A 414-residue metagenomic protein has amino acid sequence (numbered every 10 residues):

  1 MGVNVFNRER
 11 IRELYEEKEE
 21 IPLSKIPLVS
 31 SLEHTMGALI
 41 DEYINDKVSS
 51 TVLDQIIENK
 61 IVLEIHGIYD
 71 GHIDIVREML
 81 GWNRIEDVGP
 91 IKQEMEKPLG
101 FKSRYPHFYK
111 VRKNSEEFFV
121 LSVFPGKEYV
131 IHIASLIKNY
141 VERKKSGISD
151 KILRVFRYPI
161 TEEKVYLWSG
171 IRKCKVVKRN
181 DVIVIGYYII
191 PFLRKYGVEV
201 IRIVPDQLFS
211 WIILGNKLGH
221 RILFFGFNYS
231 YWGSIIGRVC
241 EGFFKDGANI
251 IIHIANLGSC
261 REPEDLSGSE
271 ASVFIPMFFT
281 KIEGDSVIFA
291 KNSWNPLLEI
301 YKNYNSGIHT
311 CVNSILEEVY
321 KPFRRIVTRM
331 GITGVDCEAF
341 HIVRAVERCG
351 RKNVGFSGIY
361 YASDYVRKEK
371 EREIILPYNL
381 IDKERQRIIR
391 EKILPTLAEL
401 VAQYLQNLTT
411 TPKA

Functional and structural regions predicted by a protein language model:
G2-L297: Metabolite-binding pocket within alpha/beta catalytic cores that recognizes anionic/polar moieties
L80, G331-K370: A C-terminal functional module that forms or caps the active site or interfaces directly with catalytic machinery
L223-F225, I250-I252, F274, G307 (+2 more regions): Hydrophobic/aromatic beta-strand patches that form the interior of the parallel beta-sheet core in alpha/beta enzyme
Y231-R238, D246, C337-H341, E384 (+2 more regions): Conserved active-site and cofactor/substrate-binding residues in soluble primary-metabolism enzymes
R238-G242, A345-C349, Q403: A generic secondary-structure signal
C260-P263, I282-D285, I315-K321, V343-A345 (+1 more regions): Short acidic/glycine-rich loop or secondary-structure boundary segments that cap or lie
A290-G334, A339-H341, A345, C349: Active-site rim beta-loop-alpha module in soluble metabolic enzymes
K368-A414: His/Asp/Glu-rich mid-to-C-terminal helical/loop segments that flank catalytic regions of hydrolases
